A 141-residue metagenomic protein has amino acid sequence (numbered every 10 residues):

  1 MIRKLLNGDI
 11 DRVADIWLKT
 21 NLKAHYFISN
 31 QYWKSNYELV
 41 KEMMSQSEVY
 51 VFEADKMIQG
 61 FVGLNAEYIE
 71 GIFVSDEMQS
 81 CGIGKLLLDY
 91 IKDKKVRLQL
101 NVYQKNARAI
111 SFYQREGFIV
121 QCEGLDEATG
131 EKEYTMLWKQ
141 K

Functional and structural regions predicted by a protein language model:
M1-D15: A short beta-loop-alpha structural element at the N-terminal edge of CoA-dependent acyl/N-acetyltransferase catalytic
D15-K41: Conserved GNAT-fold acetyl-CoA-binding loop/helix
E38-V51, Y68: A short helix-loop-beta-strand connector motif used in the catalytic cores of GNAT acetyltransferases and, in some
E48-G60: Conserved beta-hairpin
I69-Q79, V102-Y103: A short, internal acetyl-CoA/4′-phosphopantetheine-binding micro-motif in the GNAT/acyltransferase core
S80-D93, S111-R115: Conserved acetyl-CoA-binding loop-helix of GNAT-fold acetyltransferases
D93-K105: Conserved GNAT acetyl-CoA-binding A-motif
Q114-E123: Conserved acetyl-CoA-binding loop of GNAT-fold acetyltransferases
